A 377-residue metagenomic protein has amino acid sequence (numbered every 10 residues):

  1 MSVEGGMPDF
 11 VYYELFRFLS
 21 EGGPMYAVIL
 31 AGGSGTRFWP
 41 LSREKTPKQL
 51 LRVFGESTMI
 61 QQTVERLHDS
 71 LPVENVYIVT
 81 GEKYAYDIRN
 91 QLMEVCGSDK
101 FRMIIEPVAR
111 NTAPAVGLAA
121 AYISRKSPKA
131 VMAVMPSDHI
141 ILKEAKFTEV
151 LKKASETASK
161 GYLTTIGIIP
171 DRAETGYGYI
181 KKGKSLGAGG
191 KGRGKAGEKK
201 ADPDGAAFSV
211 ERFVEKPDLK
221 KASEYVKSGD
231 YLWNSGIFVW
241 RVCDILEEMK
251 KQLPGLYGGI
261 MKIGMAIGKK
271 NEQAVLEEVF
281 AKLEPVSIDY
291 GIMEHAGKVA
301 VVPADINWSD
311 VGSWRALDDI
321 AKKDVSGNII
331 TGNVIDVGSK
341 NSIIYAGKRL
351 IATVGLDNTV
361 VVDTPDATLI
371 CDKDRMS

Functional and structural regions predicted by a protein language model:
P8-I29, R37-P40, E44-P47, R52-P136 (+6 more regions): Conserved N-terminal catalytic core of the sugar/cofactor nucleotidyltransferase
Y12-F18, V242-S377: Left-handed beta-helix
Q49, R102, S209, K298-A300: Conserved beta-strand segments of alpha/beta enzyme cores
I60, A119, D138, I180 (+3 more regions): Residue-level signal for inorganic ion chemistry
V73-Y77, E211, A367: Short active-site oxyanion
A109-A113, R172-E174, L219-K220, W308-S309: A short acidic, often aromatic-flanked loop/helix-cap motif at beta-alpha or helix-coil junctions that lines enzyme
K143-K270, A274-F280, A300: Conserved core of the sugar-phosphate nucleotidyltransferase
